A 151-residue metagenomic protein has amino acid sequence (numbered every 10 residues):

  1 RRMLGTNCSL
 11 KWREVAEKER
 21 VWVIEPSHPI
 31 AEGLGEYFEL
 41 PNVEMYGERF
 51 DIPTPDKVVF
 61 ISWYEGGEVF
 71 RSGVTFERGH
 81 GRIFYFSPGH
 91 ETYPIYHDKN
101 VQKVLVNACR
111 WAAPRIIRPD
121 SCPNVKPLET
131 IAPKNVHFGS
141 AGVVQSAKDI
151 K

Functional and structural regions predicted by a protein language model:
R1, A31, V106-C109: Non-transmembrane alpha-helical segments in soluble domains of secreted/periplasmic/extracellular proteins
T6-H80, Y85, H137-S140, V144-D149: Catalytic beta-strand/loop cores that center a nucleophilic Ser/Cys/Thr and support acyl-enzyme chemistry
E65-F70, E77-K151: Extracellular ligand-binding/catalytic regions of CAZymes and related secreted enzymes and adhesion modules
